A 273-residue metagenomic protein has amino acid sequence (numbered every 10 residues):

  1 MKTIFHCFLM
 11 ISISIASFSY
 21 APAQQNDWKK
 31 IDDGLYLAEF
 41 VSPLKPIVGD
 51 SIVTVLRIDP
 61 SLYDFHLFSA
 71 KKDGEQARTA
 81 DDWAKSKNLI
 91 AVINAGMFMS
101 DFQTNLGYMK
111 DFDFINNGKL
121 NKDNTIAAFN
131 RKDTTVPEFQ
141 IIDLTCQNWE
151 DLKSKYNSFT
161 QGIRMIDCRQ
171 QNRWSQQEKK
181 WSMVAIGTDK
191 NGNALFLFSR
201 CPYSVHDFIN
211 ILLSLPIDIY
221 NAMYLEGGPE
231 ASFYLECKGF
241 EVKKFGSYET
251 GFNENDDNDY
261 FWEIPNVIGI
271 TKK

Functional and structural regions predicted by a protein language model:
M1-H6: Positively charged n-region of N-terminal signal peptides that target proteins for export
C7-A16: Bacterial N-terminal signal peptides
P22-L120, L197: Zymogen propeptides
S61, M97, N191, T271-K273: Solvent-exposed coil/turn segments that connect beta secondary-structure elements in extracytoplasmic/periplasmic
K87, F112-T271: Active-site beta-strand/loop microenvironment that shapes enzyme catalytic pockets
